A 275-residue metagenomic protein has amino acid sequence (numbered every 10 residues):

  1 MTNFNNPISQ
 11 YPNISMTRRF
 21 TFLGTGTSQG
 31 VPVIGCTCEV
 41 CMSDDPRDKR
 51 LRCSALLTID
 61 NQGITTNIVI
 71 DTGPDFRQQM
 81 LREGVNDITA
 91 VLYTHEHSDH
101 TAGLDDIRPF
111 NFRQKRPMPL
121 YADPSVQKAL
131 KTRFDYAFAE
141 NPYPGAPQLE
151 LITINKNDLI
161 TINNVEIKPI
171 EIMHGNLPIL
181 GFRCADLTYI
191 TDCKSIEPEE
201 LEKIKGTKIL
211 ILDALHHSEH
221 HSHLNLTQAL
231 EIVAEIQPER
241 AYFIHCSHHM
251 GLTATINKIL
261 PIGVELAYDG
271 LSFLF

Functional and structural regions predicted by a protein language model:
M1-M16: Short, basic, low-complexity termini and linkers enriched in Ser/Thr/Gly/Pro that act as targeting/leader peptides
I14-E83, L149-E199, D269-F275: Core dinuclear metal-dependent hydrolase active-site scaffold
F20, L130, A241: Residue-level signal for inorganic ion chemistry
G26, P124-V126, S247-H249: Residues in the short beta-alpha loop(s) of Rossmann-like NAD(P)-binding domains
D60-N61, T65-A122, T207-K208: Active-site metal-binding motif and surrounding structural segment of the metallo-beta-lactamase
V69-G73, T89-H97, A122-D123, T188-C193 (+3 more regions): Active-site neighborhood of phospho(di)ester-bond hydrolases with catalytic His/Asp-centered motifs
Q114-M118, V126-L151: Active-site neighborhood of divalent metal-dependent phosphoester bond hydrolases
E197-F275: Binuclear metal-ion centers of metallo-dependent hydrolases, dominated by the metallo-beta-lactamase
